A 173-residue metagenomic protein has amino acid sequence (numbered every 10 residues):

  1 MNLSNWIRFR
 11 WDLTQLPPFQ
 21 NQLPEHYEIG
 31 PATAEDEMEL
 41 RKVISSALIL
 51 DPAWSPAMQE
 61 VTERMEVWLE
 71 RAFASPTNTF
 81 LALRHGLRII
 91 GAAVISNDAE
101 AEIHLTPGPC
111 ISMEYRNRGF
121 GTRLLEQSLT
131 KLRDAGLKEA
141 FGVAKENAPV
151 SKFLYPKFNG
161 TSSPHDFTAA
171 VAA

Functional and structural regions predicted by a protein language model:
M1-H26, D166-V171: Acyl-donor-binding surface of acyltransferase catalytic domains
M1-N2, T122, E146-P164: Conserved active-site alpha-helix within GNAT-family acetyltransferase domains
E28-K42: A short beta-loop-alpha structural element at the N-terminal edge of CoA-dependent acyl/N-acetyltransferase catalytic
A32, P109-I111, A144: Hydrophobic adenine-recognition pocket in adenosine-nucleotide-binding enzymes
L40-L48, M65, L69-A72, L132: Hydrophobic alpha-helical core bundles mediating ligand binding, dimerization, or RNAP-core interactions
P52-H104, G108-P109: A conserved beta-strand-loop-helix scaffold within acyl/acetyltransferase catalytic domains
I111, N117-D134, F153-K157: Conserved acetyl-CoA-binding loop-helix of GNAT-fold acetyltransferases
L132-A144: Conserved GNAT acetyl-CoA-binding A-motif
